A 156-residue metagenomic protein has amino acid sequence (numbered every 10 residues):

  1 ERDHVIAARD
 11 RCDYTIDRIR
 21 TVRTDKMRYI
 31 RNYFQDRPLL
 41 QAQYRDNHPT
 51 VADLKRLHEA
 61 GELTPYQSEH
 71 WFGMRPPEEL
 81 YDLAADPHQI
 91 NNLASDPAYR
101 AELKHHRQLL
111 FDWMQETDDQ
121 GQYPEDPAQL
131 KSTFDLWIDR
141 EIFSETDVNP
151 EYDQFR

Functional and structural regions predicted by a protein language model:
E1-E79: C-terminal cap/loop subdomain of S1 sulfatases and analogous C-terminal strand-loop tails that border
G61-E78, L83-Q89, L93-R156: Long, internal low-complexity/basic segments
